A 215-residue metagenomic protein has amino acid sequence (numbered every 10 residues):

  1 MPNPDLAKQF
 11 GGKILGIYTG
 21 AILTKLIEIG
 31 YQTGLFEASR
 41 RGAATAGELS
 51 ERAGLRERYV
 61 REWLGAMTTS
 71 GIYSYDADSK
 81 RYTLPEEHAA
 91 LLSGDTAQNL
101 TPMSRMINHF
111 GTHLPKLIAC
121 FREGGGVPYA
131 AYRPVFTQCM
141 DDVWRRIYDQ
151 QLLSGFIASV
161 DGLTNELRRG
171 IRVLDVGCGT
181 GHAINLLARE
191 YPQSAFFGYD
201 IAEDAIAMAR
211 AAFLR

Functional and structural regions predicted by a protein language model:
M1-K8: Basic/polar N-terminal segments that are highly enriched at the extreme N-terminus, encompassing both cleavable
D5, K13-Q32, E37-A38, G65-I171: Conserved Class I S-adenosyl-L-methionine-dependent methyltransferase catalytic core
S39-A43, A188: Short helix-to-turn junction characteristic of helix-turn-helix DNA-binding domains, especially the helix
G42-E51: Short acidic, hydrophobic short linear motifs in intrinsically disordered regions
L55-A66: Short amphipathic alpha-helical interaction segments
R172-L174, I184-R215: Class I SAM-dependent methyltransferase SAM/SAH-binding core
G177-G181: Class I SAM-dependent methyltransferase "Motif I" SAM/SAH-binding loop
